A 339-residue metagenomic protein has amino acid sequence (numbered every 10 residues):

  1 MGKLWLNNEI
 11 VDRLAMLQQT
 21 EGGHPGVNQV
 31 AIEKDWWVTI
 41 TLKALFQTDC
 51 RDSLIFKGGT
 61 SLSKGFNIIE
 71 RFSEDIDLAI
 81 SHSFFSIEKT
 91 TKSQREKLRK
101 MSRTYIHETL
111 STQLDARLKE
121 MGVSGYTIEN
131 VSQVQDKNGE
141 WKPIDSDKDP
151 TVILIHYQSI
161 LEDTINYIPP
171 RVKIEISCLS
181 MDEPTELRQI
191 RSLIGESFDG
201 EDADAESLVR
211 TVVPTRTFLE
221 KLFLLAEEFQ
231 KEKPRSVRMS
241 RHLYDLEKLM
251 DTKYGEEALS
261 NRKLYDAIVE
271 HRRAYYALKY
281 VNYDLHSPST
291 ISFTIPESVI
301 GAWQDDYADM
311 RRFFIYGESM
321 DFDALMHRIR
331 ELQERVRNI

Functional and structural regions predicted by a protein language model:
M1-L54, F66-E70, H82-I339: Structured mid-to-C-terminal alpha-helical surface segments
F56-T60: Glycine-rich beta-strand-to-loop/alpha-helix junction loops that act as flexible
S63: Betabetaalpha-Me/HNH-type nuclease active-site subdomain
L78-A79: Glycine-rich active-site/cofactor-binding loop and its immediate structural neighborhood
